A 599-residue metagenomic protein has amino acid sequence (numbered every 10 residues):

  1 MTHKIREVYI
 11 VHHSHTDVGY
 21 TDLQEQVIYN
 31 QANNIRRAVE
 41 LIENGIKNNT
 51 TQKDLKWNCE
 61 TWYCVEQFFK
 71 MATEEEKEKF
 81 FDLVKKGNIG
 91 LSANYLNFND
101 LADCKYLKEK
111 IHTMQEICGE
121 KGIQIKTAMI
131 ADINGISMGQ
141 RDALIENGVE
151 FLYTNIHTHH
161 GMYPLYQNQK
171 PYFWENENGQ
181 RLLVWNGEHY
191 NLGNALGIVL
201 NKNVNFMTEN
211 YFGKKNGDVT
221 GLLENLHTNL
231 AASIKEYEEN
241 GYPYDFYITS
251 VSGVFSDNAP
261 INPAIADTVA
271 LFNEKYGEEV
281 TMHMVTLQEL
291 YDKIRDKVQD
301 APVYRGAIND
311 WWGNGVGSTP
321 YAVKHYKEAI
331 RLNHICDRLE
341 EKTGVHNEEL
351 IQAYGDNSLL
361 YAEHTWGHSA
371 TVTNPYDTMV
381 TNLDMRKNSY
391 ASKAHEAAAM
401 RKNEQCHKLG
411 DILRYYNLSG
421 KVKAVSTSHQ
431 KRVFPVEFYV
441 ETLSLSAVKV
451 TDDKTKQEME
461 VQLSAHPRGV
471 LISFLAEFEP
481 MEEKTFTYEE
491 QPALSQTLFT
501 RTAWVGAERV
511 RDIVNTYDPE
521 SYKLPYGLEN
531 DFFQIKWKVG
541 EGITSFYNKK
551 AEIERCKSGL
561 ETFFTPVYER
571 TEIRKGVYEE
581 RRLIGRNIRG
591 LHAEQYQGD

Functional and structural regions predicted by a protein language model:
M1-R414, K421, T455-Q457, Y547 (+4 more regions): Catalytic-domain carbohydrate-binding cleft regions of carbohydrate-active enzymes
E348, L360-D599: Catalytic and substrate-binding regions of extracellular carbohydrate-active enzymes, especially polysaccharide lyases
